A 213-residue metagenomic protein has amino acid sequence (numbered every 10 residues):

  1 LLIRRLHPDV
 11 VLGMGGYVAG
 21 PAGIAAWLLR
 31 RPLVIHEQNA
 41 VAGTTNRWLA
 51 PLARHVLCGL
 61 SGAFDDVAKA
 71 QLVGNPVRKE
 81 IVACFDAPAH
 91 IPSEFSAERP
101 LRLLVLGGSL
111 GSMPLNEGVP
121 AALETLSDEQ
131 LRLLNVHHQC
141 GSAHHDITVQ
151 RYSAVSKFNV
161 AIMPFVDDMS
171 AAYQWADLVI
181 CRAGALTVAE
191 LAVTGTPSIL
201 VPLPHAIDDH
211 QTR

Functional and structural regions predicted by a protein language model:
L2-L12, V18-V34, R47-L52: Glycosyltransferases and closely related glycan-assembly transferases that use nucleotide-activated donors
R5-H7, P51-L52, D168-W175, V193: Alpha-helix C-terminal capping/helix-to-coil transition sites in glycosyltransferase folds
P8-V10, Q174-A189, T196: Acidic donor-binding loop of glycosyltransferase active sites
G23, M169, T187-E190, G195 (+1 more regions): Short glycine/serine-rich donor-binding loops of glycosyltransferases
W27-P92: Active-site-proximal region of nucleotide-activated glycan assembly enzymes, centered on histidine/acidic-rich loops
R31-P32, D177-L178, G195-L203: Structural loop-to-beta junction motif characteristic of Rossmann-like glycosyltransferase folds
D86-V179, T212-R213: Donor-nucleotide binding loops and adjacent catalytic segments primarily of GT-B fold Leloir glycosyltransferases
L200-R213: Nucleotide-sugar donor-binding patch of glycosyltransferase catalytic domains
